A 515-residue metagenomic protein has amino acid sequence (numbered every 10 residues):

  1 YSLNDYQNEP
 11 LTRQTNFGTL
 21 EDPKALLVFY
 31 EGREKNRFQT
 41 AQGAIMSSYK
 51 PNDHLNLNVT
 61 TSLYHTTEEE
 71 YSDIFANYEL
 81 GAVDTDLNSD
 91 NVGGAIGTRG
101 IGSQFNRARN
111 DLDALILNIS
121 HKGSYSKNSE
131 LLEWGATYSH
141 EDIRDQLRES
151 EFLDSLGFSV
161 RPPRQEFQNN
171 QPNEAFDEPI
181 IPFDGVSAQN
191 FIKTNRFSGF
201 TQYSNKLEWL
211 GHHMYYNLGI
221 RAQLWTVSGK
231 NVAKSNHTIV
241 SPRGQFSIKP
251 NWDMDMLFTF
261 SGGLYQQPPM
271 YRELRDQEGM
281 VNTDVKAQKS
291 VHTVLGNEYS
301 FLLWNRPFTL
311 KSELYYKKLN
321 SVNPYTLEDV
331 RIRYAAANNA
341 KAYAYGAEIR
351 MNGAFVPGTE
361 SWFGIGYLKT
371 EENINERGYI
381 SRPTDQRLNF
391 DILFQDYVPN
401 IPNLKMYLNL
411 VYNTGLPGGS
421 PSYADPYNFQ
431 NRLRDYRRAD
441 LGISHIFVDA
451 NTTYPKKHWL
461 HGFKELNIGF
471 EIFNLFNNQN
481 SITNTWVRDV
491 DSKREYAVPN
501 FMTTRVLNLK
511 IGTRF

Functional and structural regions predicted by a protein language model:
Y1-Q7, L63-E69, K127, Y138-R144 (+10 more regions): Transmembrane beta-strands of outer-membrane beta-barrel pores
S2, N36-N231, L303, K311-L314 (+1 more regions): Face-selective signature of the C-terminal outer-membrane beta-barrel domain
R37-A41, D113-L117, K193-F197, N236-V240 (+7 more regions): Residues that define the transmembrane beta-barrel architecture of outer-membrane proteins
K50-N56, Y125-L131, E208-M214, P250-L257 (+4 more regions): Short loop/turn motifs that connect adjacent beta-strands in outer-membrane beta-barrel proteins
N58-S62, E69-I74, K249-N251, T259-S261 (+3 more regions): Membrane-embedded beta-barrel scaffold of Gram-negative outer-membrane proteins
A114-I116, T137-S139, D184-K317, K369 (+1 more regions): Structural signature of Gram-negative outer-membrane beta-barrels, strongest in the C-terminal barrel of TonB-dependent
W209-M214, Y316-K318, A337-P421, K510-G512: Gram-negative outer-membrane beta-barrel transporters
G358-S361, Y412-P421, H445-F515: C-terminal beta-signal and adjacent terminal beta-strands/loops of Gram-negative outer-membrane beta-barrel proteins
